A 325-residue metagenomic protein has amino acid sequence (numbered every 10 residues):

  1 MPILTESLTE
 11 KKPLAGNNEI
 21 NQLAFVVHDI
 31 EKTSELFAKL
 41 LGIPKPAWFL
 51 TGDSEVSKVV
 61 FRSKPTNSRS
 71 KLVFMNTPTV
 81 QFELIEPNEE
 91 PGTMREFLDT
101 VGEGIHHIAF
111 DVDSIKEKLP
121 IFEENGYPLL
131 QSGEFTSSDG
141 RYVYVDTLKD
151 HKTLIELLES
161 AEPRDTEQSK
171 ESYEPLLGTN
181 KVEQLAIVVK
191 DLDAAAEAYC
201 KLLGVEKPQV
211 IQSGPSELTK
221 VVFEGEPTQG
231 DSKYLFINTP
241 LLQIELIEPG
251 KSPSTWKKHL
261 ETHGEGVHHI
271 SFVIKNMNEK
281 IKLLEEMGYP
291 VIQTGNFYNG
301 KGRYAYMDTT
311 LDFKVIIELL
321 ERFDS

Functional and structural regions predicted by a protein language model:
P2-K32, L40-G42, E103-F110, P163-A196 (+3 more regions): N-terminal beta-strand motif that seeds the catalytic metal site of vicinal oxygen chelate
P2-L14, K116-G178, F236, F272 (+1 more regions): Vicinal oxygen chelate
T33-S34, K71, K118, A195-A196 (+2 more regions): Residues within well-ordered alpha-helices
L36-A38, R95, F122, A198-C200 (+1 more regions): Conserved active-site tyrosine of GNAT-family acetyltransferases
L40-I43, G126-P128, K201-E206, M287-P290: Conserved acetyl-CoA-binding loop of GNAT-fold acetyltransferases
P44-E96, R141-P163, E206-K258, N296 (+1 more regions): Conserved short beta-strand elements that form part of the metal-binding/catalytic scaffold of enzyme active sites
S63, D99, P175-L176, E261: Short consensus segments that form the blades of beta-propeller domains, in both extracellular/periplasmic
E90-L119, W256-K282: Long, charged/polar, surface-exposed segments that mediate recognition or autoinhibition
